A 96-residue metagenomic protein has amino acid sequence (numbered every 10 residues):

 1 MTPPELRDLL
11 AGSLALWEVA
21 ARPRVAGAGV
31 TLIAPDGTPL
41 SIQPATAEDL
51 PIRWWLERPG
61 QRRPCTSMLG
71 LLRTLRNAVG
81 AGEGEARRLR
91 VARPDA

Functional and structural regions predicted by a protein language model:
M1-P35, Q61-C65, A92-A96: Negatively charged, low-complexity tracts enriched in Asp/Glu with abundant Ser/Thr
E5-D8, E18, E48, E57 (+1 more regions): Glutamate identity and glutamate-enriched acidic tracts
L16, S41, G84-R88: Intrinsically disordered, low-complexity, compositionally biased regions/tails
P23, G27, D36-T38, A47-D49 (+3 more regions): General N-terminal targeting signals
T38-G70: Intrinsically disordered, low-complexity regulatory segments enriched in Ser/Thr/Pro and charged residues
P59-A96: Mixed-charge, Lys/Arg-enriched low-complexity segments
